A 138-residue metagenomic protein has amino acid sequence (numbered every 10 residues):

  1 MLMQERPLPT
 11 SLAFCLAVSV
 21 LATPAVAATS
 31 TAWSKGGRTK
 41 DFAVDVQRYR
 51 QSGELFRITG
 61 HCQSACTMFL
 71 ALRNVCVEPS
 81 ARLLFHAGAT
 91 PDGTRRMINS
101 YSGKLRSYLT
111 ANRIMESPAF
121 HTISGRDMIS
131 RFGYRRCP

Functional and structural regions predicted by a protein language model:
L2-L12: Bacterial N-terminal signal peptides that target proteins for export
S11-V20: Bacterial N-terminal signal peptides
F14, C76-S80, S130-C137: Short, charged low-complexity intrinsically disordered segments located at boundaries of structured domains
T23-A28: Sec/Tat signal peptide C-region and signal peptidase I cleavage site
T29-A81, A87, P91: Cleft-lining beta-strand/loop regions that shape enzyme active-site pockets
S30-A32, K40, V44-R57, G93-P138: Charged, glycine-interspersed solvent-exposed loop segments at helix/strand-loop junctions that cap or gate access
